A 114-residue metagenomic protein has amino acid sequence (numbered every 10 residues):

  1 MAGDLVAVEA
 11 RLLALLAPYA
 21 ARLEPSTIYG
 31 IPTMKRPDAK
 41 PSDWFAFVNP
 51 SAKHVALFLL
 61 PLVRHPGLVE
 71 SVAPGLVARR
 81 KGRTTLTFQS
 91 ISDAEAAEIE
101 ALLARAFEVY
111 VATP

Functional and structural regions predicted by a protein language model:
M1-P114: Charge-dense, helix-prone N-terminal extensions
